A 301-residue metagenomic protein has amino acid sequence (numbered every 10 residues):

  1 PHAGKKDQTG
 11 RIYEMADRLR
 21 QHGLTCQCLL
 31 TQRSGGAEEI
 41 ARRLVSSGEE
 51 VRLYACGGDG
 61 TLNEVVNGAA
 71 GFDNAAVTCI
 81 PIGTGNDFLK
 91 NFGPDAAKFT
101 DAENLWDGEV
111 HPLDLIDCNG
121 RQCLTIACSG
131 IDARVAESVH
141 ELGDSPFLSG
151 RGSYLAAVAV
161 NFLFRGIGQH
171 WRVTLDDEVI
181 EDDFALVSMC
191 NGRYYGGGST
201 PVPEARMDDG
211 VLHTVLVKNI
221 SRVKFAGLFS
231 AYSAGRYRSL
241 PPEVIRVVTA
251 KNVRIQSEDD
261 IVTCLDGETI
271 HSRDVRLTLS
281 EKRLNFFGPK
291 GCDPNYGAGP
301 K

Functional and structural regions predicted by a protein language model:
P1-L53, D293-K301: ATP/NTP phosphate-donor binding region
Q8, L175-D176, E181, R206 (+1 more regions): ATP/nucleoside-binding phosphotransfer catalytic cores, i.e., glycine-rich phosphate-binding loops
R20-H22, L29-T31, G71-A185: Catalytic core of DAGKc-family lipid kinases
A37-E38, L62-N63, S272: Short, well-ordered alpha-helical microsegments
A55-G60: N-terminal glycine-rich "phosphate-gripper" loop used for MgATP/nucleotide binding and carboxylate activation
T61-D73: Short Gly/Thr/Asp-enriched flexible loops that form oxyanion-binding sites at enzyme active sites
C128, D132, S188-V202, T269: Glycine-rich phosphate/pyrophosphate-binding beta-alpha loops
G143-S153, P203-K224: Gly/Ser/Thr-rich active-site loops/lids in small-molecule metabolic enzymes that frequently grip phosphoryl groups
